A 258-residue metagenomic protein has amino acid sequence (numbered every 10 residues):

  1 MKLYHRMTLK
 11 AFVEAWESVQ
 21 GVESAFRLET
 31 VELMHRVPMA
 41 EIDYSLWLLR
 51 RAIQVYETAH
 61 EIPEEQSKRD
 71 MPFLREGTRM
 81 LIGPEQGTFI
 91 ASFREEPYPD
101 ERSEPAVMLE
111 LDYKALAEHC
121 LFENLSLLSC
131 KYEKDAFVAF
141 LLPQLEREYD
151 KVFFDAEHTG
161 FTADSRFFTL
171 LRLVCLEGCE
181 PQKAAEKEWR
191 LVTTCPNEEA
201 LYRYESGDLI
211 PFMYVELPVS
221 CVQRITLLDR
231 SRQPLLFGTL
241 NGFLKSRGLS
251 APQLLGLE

Functional and structural regions predicted by a protein language model:
M1-E258: Partner-binding and oligomerization surfaces adjacent to conserved cores of proteins that assemble macromolecular
